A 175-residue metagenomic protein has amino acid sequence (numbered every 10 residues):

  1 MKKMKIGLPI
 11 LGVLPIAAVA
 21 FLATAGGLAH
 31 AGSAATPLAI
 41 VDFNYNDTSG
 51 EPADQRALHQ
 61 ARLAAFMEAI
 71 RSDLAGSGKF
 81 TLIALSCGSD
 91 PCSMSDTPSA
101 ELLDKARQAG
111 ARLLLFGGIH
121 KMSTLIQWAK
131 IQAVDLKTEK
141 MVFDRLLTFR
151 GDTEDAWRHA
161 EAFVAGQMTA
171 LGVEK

Functional and structural regions predicted by a protein language model:
M1-L8: N-terminal secretory signal peptides that target proteins for export/translocation
L11-A25: Bacterial N-terminal signal peptides
L22-A25, A29-A34: Boundary at the C-terminal end of the N-terminal hydrophobic targeting segment
A31-T48, E68, D73-S77, L103-Q108 (+2 more regions): C-terminal/domain-edge helix-coil "capping" segments
G50-P52, S95, Q127: Short, well-ordered secondary-structure micro-motifs
P52-A65: Glycine- and acidic-residue-enriched helix-capping/strand-helix junction motifs
F66-M67, P98: Residue-level preference for nonpolar/small residues embedded in alpha-helices
A75-F116: Short, solvent-exposed, polar/charged sequence segments at loop or secondary-structure edges
